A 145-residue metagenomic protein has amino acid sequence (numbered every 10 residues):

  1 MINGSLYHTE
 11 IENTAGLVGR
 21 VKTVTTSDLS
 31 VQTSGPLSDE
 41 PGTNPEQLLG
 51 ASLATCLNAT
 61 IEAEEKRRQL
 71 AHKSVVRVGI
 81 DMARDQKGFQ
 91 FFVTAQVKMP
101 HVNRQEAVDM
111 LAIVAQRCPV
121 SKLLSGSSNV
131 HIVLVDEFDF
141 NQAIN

Functional and structural regions predicted by a protein language model:
M1-A51, A59-N145: Extended beta-strand/beta-hairpin segments
